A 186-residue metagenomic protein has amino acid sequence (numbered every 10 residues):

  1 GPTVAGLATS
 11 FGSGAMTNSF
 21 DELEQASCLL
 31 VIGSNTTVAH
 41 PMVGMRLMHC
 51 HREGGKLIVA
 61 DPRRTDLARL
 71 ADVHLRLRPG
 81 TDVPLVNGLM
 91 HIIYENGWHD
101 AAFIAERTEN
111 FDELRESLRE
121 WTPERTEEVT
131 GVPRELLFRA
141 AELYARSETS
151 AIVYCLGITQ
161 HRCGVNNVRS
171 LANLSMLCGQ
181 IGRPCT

Functional and structural regions predicted by a protein language model:
G1-T186: Cofactor-pocket helix-loop regions in the catalytic cores of large enzyme subunits
